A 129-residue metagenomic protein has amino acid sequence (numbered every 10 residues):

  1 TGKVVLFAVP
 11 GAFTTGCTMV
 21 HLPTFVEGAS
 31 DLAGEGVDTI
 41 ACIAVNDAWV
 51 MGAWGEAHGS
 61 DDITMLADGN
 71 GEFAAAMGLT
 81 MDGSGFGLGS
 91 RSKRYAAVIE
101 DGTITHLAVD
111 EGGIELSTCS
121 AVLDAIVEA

Functional and structural regions predicted by a protein language model:
T1-A129: Chalcogenol-based redox active-site neighborhoods
